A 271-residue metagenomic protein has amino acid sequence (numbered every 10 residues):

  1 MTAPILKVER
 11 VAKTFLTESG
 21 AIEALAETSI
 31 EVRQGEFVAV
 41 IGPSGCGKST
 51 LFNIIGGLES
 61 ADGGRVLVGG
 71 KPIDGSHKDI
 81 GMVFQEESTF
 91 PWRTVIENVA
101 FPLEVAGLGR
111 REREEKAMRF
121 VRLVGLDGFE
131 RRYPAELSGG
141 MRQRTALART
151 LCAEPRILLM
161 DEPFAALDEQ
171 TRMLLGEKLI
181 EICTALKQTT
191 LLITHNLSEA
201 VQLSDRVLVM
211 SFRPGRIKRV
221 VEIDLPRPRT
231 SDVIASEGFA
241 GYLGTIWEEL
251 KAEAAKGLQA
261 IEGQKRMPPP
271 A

Functional and structural regions predicted by a protein language model:
I41-P43: The feature captures the beta-strand-to-loop junction immediately N-terminal to the Walker
G56: Helix-to-loop junction immediately C-terminal to a conserved catalytic motif
G64-S76: Conserved ABC transporter NBD signature motif
R93-A100: Short coil-to-helix segment of the ABC ATPase nucleotide-binding domain corresponding to the Q-loop/switch region
E104, R111-F129, E181: Conserved ABC ATPase "signature" region
Y133-L137, M141: Conserved ABC ATPase signature
C152-R156: A short, proline-enriched helix->beta-strand linker immediately N-terminal to the Walker B motif in ABC-type P-loop
L158-D161: Catalytic Walker B motif of ABC-type/P-loop ATPase nucleotide-binding domains
